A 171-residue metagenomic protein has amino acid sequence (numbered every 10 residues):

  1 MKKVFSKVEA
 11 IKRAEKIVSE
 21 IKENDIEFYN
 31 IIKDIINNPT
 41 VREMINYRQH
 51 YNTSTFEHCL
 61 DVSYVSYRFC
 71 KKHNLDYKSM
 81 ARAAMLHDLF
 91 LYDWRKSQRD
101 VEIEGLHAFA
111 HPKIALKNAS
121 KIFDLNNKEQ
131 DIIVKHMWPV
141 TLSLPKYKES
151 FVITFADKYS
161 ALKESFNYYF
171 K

Functional and structural regions predicted by a protein language model:
M1-K171: Metal-dependent phosphohydrolase cores
